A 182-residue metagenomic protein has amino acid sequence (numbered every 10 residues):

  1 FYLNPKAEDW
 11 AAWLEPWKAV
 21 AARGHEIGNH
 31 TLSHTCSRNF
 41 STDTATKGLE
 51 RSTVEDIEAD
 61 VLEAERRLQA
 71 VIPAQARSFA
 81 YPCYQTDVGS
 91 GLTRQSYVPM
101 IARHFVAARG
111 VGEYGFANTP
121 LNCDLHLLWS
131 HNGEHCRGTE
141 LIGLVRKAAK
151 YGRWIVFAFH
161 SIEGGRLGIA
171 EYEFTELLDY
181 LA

Functional and structural regions predicted by a protein language model:
F1, I27, A64, F79 (+1 more regions): Divalent metal-coordination and catalytic microenvironments
L3, D9, Q69, F105-N122 (+2 more regions): C-terminal domain-boundary segment and adjacent tail
A7-P16, H34-I142: Catalytic domains of cell-wall/extracellular-matrix polysaccharide-remodeling enzymes, centered on de-N-acetylation
W13-R23, E176-L181: Catalytic-core regions built around general acid/base machinery
R23-I27, I72-R77, H104-V106, Y151-I155: Short, well-ordered coil/turn segments that N-cap beta-strands
I27-T35: Histidine-centered catalytic micro-motifs
